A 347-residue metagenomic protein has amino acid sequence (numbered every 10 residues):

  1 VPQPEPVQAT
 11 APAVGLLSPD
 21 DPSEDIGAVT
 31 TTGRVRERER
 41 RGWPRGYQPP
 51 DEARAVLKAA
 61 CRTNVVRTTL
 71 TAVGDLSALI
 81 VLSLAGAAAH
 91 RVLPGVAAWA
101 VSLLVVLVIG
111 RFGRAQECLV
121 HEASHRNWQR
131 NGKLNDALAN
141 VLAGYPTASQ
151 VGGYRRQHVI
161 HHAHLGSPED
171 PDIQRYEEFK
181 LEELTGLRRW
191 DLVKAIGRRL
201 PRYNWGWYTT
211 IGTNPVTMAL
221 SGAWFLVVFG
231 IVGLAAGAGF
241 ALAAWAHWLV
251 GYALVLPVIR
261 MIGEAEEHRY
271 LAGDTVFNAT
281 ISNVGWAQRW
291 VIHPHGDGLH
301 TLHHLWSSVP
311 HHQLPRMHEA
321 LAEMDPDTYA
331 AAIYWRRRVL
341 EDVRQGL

Functional and structural regions predicted by a protein language model:
V1-I109, G144-A246, H311-L347: Non-catalytic, topology-defining segments of multipass membrane proteins
V108-V120, G152, W248-T275: Transmembrane alpha-helical segments that form the membrane-embedded catalytic/substrate-channel core of multi-pass
Q116-H125, Y154-G166, G263-Y270, H293-V309: Histidine-centered catalytic micro-motifs
C118-L138, Q174-R175: Aspartate-rich (DDxxD/NDxxD/DxxxD) Mg2+/diphosphate-binding motifs and their adjoining helix-loop segments
S124, W128-Q129, T275, P310-H311: Active-site-flanking alpha-helical
Q129-A137, Q150-G153, L254, Q313: Short acidic-hydrophobic sequence patches enriched in Asp/Glu that either
N140-G144, T280-G298: Cytosolic juxtamembrane regulatory segments of multi-pass membrane proteins
